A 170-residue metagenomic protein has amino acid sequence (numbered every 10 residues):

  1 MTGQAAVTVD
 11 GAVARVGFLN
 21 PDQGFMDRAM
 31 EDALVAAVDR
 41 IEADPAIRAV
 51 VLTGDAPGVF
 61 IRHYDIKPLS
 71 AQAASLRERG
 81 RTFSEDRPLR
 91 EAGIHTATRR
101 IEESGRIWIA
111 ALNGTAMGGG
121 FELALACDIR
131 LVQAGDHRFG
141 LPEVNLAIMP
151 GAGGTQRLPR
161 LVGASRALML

Functional and structural regions predicted by a protein language model:
M1-T53, S75: Conserved CoA-thioester-binding segment of acyl-CoA-metabolizing enzymes
V16, L52, D65, L123-A124: Hydrophobic/aromatic residues within transmembrane alpha-helices of multi-pass small-molecule transporters
D22, A56, G135-H137: A generic "binding-loop/recognition-motif" signal
A29-A33, G93, R100: Charged catalytic carboxylate motif
A33-A36, T96, M169: Alpha-helical elements of Rossmann-like donor-binding domains used by nucleotide-donor carbohydrate transfer enzymes
G54-T96, A147: Glycine- (often His-adjacent) and acidic-residue-rich active-site loop that binds/positions the CoA thioester
R99-L170: Crotonase-fold acyl-CoA enzyme core
